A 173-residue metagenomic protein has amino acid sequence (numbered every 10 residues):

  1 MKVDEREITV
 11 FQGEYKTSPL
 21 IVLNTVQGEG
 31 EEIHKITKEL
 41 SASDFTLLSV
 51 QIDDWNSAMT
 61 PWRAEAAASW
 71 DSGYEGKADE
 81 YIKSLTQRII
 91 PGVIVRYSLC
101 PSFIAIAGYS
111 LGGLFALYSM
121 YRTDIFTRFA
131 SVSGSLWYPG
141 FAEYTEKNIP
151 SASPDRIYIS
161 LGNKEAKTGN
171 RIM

Functional and structural regions predicted by a protein language model:
E7-T9, Y15-R96: Serine-hydrolase catalytic machinery in alpha/beta-hydrolase-like enzymes
K16-S18, D44, P101-F103, F126 (+1 more regions): A general structural motif
T17-P19, N24-Q27, I94-Y97, M120-Y121 (+2 more regions): Cell-envelope and extracellular/periplasmic
Q51, A107-Y109, V132-S133, S160: Alpha/beta-hydrolase-fold catalytic nucleophile elbow
Y81, S110-G113: Active-site loop->helix "elbow" adjoining a glycine-rich segment at hydrolase catalytic centers
S98-Y109, F129: Alpha/beta-hydrolase fold nucleophile elbow
G113-T123: Short glycine-enriched nucleophile-adjacent loop and the immediately C-terminal alpha-helix near the catalytic center
L136-M173: The feature captures the conserved acid-bearing segment of alpha/beta-hydrolase catalytic domains
